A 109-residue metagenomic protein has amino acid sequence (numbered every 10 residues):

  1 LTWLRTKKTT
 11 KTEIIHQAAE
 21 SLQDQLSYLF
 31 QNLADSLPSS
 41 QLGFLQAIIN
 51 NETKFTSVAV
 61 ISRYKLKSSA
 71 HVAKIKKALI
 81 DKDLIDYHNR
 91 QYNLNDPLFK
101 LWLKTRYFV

Functional and structural regions predicted by a protein language model:
L1-Y28, N89: Amphipathic alpha-helical "lid/sensor" segments that cap RecA-like P-loop NTPase cores
D24-V109: C-terminal leucine-rich, beta-strand-based interaction scaffolds used for sensing/assembly
